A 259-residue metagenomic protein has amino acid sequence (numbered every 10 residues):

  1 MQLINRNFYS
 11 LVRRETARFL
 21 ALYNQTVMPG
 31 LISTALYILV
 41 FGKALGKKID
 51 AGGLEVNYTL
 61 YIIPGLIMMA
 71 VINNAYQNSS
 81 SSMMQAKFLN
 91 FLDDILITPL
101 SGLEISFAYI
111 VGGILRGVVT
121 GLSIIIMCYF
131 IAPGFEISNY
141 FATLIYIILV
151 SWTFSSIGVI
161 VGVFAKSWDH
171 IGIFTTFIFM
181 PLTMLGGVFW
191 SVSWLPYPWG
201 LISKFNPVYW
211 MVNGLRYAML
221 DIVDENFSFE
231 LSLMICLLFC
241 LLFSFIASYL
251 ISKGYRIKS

Functional and structural regions predicted by a protein language model:
M1-S138, I145-S259: Hydrophobic transmembrane alpha-helices and immediately adjacent juxtamembrane helices of multi-pass inner-membrane
